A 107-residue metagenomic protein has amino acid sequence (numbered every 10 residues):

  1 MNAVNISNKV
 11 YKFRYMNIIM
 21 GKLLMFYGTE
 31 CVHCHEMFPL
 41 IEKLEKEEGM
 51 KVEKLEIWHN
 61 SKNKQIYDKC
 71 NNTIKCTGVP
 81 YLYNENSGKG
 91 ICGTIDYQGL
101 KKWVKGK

Functional and structural regions predicted by a protein language model:
M1-I19: N-terminal amphipathic/basic-hydrophobic helices that include classical n-h-c signal peptides and signal-anchor
F13-E47, E53: Local sequence-structure signature of Cys/Sec-based thiol-disulfide redox active-site neighborhoods
F26, M50-Q65: Thiol-based oxidoreductase modules, predominantly thioredoxin-like and allied folds used for disulfide exchange
V32-H33, S61-K62, Q98: Short alpha-helical
H35-P39, Q65, I95: Generic recognition of short, well-ordered alpha-helical segments
C70-Y83: Structural micro-motif
Y83-K107: Non-catalytic, surface beta->alpha helical segment in thiol-disulfide oxidoreductase systems
